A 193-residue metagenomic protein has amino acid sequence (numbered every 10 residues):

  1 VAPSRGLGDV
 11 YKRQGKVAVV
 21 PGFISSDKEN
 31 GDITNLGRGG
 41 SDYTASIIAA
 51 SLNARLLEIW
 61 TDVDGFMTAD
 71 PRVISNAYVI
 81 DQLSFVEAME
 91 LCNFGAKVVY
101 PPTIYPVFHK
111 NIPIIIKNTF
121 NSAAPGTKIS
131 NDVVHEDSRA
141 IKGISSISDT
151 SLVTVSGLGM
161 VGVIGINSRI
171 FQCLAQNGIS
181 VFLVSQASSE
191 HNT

Functional and structural regions predicted by a protein language model:
V1-Y11: Single conserved hydrophobic/aromatic residue that forms the stacking wall/gate of nucleotide- or nucleobase-binding
D9-T193: C-terminal catalytic "cap/lid" subdomain
